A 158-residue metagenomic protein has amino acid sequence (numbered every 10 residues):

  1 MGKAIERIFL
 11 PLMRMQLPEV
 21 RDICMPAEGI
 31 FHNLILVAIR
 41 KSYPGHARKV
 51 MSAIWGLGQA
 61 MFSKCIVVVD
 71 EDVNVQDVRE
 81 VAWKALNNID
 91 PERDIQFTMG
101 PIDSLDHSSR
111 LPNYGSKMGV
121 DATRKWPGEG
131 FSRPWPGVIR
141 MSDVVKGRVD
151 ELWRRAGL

Functional and structural regions predicted by a protein language model:
M1-L158: Charged, compositionally biased interaction regions
